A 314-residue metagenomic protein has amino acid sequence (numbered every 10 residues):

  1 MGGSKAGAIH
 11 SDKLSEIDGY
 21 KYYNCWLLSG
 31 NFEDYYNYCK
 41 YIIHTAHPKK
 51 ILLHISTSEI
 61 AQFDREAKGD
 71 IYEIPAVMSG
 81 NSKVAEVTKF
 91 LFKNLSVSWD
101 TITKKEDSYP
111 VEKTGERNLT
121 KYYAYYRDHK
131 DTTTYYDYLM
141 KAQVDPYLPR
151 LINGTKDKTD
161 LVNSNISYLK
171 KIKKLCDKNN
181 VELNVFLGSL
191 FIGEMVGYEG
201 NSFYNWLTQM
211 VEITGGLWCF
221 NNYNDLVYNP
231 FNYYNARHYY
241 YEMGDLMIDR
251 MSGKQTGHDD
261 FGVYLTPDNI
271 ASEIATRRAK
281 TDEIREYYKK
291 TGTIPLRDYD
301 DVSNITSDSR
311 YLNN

Functional and structural regions predicted by a protein language model:
M1-E86: Membrane-embedded segments
S29-E33, T45-A46, T159-I166, R237-E242: Soluble non-cytosolic domains of exported or imported proteins
D34-N37, E86, F90, N94 (+4 more regions): Extracytoplasmic/secreted proteins, especially bacterial periplasmic and envelope-associated proteins
Y41-T45, H54, F90, N94 (+5 more regions): Structured segments of extracytoplasmic/periplasmic soluble domains in secreted or envelope-associated proteins
I55, D64, K68-D177, Y264-N314: Secreted/periplasmic serine-hydrolase-like ester/acetyl group-modifying domain
I55, L187, M243: A cross-domain feature marking catalytic cores of carbohydrate-active enzymes and several ubiquitous metabolic/repair
K141-F231: Flexible, glycine-rich surface segments
V196-E199, Y204-N314: C-terminal regions of proteins
